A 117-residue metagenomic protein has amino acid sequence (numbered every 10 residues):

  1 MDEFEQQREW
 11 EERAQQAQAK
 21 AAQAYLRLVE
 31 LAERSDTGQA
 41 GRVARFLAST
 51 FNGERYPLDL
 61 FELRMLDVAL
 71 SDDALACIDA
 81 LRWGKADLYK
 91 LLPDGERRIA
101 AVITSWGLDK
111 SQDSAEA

Functional and structural regions predicted by a protein language model:
D2-A40: Short terminal alpha-helical segments
E11-Q18, A22, S49-N52, G84 (+1 more regions): N-terminal leader regions that mediate targeting or early regulatory function
A14-Q18, T37-A40, A44, D67-S71 (+1 more regions): Amphipathic, non-membrane alpha-helical segments in soluble helical-bundle scaffolds
V29-E33, F51, I103, G107-K110: A structural signal for well-ordered alpha-helices, especially hydrophobic packing surfaces of coiled-coils
E30, R42-G53, A76, A80: Short, hydrophobic/amphipathic alpha-helical patches that form generic packing surfaces within helical domains
T37-G41, R55-L63: Short, solvent-exposed secondary-structure capping/transition elements
D59-A117: Polybasic, proline/glycine-rich intrinsically disordered low-complexity segments
